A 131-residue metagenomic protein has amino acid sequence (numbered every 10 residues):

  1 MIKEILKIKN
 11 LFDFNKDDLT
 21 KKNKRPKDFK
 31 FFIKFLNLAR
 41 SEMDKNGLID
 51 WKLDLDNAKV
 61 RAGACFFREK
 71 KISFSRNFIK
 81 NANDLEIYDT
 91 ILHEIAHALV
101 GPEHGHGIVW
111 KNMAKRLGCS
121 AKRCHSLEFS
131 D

Functional and structural regions predicted by a protein language model:
M1-D89, A98-D131: Active-site-proximal or metal-binding-adjacent scaffold patches in catalytic folds
E94: Walker B catalytic acidic pair
